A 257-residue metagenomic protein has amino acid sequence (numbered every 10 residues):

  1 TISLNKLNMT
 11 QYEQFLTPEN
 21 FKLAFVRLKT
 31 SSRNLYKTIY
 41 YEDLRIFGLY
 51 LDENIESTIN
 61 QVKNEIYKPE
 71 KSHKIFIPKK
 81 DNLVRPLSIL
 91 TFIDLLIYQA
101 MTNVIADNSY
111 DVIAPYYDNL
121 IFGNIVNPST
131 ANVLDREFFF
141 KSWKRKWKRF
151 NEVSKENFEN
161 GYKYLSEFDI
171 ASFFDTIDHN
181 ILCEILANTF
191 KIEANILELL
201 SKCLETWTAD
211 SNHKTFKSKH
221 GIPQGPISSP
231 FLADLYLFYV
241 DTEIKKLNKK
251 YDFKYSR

Functional and structural regions predicted by a protein language model:
I2-K80: Non-catalytic, polymerase-adjacent accessory regions of viral genome-replication enzymes
K63, S72-F76, V84-L90, K148-F158 (+1 more regions): Catalytic micro-motifs at enzyme active sites that drive phosphoryl/nucleotidyl and oxygen chemistry
Y67-H73, D111-Y117, F253: Short, flexible active-site-proximal loops enriched in glycine and acidic residues
V84-L120, F174, K219-L247: Conserved pre-motif C helix in the palm subdomain of viral-like polymerases
D107-E167, S172-D178: Active-site-proximal segment of RNA-dependent polymerases
N151-R257: Conserved polymerase palm-domain catalytic core
